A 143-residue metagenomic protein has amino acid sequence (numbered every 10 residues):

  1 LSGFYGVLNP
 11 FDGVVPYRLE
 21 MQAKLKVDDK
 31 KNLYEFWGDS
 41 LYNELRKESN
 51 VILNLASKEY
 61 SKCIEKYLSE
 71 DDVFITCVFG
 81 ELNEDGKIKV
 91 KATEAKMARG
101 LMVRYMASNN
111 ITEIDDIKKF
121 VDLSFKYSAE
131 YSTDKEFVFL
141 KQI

Functional and structural regions predicted by a protein language model:
S2-T133, V138-I143: Internal, well-folded beta-alpha domain core
